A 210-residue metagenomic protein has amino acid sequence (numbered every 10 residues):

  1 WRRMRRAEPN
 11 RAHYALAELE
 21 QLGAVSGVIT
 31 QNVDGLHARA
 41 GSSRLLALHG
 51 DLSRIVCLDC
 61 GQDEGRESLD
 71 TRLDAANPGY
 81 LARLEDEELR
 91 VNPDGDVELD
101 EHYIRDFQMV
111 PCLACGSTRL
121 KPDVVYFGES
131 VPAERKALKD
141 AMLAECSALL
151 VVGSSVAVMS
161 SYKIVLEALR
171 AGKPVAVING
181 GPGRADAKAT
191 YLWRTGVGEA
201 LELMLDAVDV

Functional and structural regions predicted by a protein language model:
W1-V210: Conserved catalytic alpha/beta core of Sir2/sirtuin-type deacylases, generalized to analogous enzyme cores that bind
